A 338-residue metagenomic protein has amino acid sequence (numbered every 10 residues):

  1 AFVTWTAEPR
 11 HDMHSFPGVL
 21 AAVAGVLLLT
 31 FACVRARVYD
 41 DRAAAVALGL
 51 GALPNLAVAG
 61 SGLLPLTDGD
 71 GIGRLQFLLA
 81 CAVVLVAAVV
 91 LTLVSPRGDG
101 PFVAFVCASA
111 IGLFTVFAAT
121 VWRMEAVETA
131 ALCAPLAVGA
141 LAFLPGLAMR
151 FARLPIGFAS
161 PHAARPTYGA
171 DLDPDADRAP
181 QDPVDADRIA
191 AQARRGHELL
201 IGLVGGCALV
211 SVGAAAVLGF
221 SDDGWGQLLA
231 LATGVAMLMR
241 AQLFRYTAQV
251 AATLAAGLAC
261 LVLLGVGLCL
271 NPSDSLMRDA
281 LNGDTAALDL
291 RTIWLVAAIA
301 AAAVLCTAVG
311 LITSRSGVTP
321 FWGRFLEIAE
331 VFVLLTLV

Functional and structural regions predicted by a protein language model:
A1-R97, V106-F117: Core alpha-helical transmembrane segments of integral membrane proteins
W5-H11, A36-V38, G62-D68, L209-D222 (+3 more regions): Transmembrane helix-loop junctions in multi-pass membrane proteins
V23-L27, A82-V86, V103-V116, L229-M239 (+4 more regions): Pore- and pathway-forming membrane helices of multi-pass small-molecule/ion transporters and channels
D41-A52, G100-S109, Q249-A259, L326-E330: Cytoplasmic-side transmembrane-helix entry/capping segments in multi-pass membrane proteins
L56-D68, T115-A126, V262-A280, L337-V338: Hydrophobic alpha-helical transmembrane segments in multi-pass integral membrane proteins
G71-A82, P96-F105, M277, D284-I299: Internal alpha-helical transmembrane segments of multi-pass membrane proteins
L79-T253, L268, P272: Generic multipass alpha-helical transmembrane bundles of integral membrane proteins
T129-C133, G196-V204, L243-L258, G265-V338: C-terminal transmembrane helix-loop-helix hairpin of multi-pass membrane proteins
